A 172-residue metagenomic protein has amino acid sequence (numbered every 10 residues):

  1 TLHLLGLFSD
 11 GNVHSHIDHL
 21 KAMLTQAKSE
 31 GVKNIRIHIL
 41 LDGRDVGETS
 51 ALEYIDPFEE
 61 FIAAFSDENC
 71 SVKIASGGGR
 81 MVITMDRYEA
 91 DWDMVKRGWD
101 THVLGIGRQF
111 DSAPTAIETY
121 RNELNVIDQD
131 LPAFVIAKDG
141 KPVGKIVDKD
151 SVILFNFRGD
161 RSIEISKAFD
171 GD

Functional and structural regions predicted by a protein language model:
T1-D172: …; additionally, a secondary subgroup of soluble metalloenzymes is captured
